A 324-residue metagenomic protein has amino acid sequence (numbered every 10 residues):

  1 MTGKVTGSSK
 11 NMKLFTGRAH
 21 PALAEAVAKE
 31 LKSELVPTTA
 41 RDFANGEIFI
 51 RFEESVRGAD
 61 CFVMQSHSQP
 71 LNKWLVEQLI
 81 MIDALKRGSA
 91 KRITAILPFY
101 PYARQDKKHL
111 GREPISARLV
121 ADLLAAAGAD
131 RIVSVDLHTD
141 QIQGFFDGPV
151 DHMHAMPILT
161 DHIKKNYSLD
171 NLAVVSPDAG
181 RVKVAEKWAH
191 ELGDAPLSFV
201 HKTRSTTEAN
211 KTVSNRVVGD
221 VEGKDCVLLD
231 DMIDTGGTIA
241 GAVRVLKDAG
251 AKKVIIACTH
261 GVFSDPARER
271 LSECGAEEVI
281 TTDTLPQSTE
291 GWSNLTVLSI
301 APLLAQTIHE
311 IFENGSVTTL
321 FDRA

Functional and structural regions predicted by a protein language model:
M1-A324: PRPP-associated nucleotide enzymes
